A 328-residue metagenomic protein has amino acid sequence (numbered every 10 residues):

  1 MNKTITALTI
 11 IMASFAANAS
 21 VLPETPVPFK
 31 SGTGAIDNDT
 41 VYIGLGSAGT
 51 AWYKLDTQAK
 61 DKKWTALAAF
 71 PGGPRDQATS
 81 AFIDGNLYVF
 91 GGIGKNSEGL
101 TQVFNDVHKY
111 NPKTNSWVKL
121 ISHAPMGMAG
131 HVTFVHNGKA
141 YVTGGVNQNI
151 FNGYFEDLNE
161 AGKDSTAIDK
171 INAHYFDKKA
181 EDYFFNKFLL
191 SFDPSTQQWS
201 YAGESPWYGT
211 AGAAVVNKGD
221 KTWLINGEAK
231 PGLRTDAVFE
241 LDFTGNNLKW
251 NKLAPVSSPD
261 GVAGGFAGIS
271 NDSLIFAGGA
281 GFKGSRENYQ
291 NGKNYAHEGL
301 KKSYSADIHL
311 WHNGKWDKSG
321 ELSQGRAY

Functional and structural regions predicted by a protein language model:
M1-N18: Gram-negative bacterial Sec-dependent N-terminal signal peptides
N18-Y328: Kelch-like beta-propeller repeat domains
